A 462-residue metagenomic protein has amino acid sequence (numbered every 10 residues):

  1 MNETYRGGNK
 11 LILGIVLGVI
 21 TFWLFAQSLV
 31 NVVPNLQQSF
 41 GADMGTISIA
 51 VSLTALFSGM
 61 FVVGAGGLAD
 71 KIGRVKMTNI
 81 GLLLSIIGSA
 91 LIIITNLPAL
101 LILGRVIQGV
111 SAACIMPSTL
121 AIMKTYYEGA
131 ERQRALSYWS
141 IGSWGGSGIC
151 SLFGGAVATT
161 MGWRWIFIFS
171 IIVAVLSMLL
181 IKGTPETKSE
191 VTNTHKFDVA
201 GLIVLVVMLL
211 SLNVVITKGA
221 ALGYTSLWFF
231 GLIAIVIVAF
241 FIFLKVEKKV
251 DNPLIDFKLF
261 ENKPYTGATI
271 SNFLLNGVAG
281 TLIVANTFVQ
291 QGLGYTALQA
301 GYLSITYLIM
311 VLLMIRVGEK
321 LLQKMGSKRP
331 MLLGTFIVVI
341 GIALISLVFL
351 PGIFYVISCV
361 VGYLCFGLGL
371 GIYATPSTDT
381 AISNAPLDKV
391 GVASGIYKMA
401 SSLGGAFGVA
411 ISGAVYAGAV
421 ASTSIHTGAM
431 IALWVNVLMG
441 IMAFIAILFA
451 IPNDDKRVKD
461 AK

Functional and structural regions predicted by a protein language model:
K10-T21, L29-N31, M161, L227-F229 (+1 more regions): 12-transmembrane solute porter fold
I15, F22-W23, V51-T54, S58 (+11 more regions): Structural signature of transmembrane alpha-helices in multi-pass secondary transporters
W23, Q27, I93, G109-P117 (+3 more regions): Small-residue-rich segments within alpha-helical transmembrane domains of MFS-like 12-TM solute carriers
V32-M60, L298-Y302: Extracellular/periplasmic helix-loop-helix junction of adjacent transmembrane segments in MFS-like secondary
M44-G45, G129-W139, A297, L387-I396: Loop-to-transmembrane helix entry/capping segments in MFS-fold secondary transporters and related SLC/MFSD carriers
S52-G66, M116-L120, I305-V317: Central cavity-lining transmembrane alpha-helices of secondary-active solute carriers, predominantly the Major
G67-A200: Helix-loop-helix hairpins in multi-pass membrane proteins, especially solute transporters
T159-S271, L303: Hydrophobic transmembrane-helix bundles of small-molecule transporters
